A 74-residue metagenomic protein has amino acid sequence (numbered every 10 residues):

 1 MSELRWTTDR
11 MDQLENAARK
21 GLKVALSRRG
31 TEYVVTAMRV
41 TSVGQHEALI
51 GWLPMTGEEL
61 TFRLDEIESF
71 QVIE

Functional and structural regions predicted by a protein language model:
M1-A17: Mixed-charge, Lys/Arg-rich low-complexity intrinsically disordered regions
R19-R28: A short, Trp-centered hydrophobic/proline-enriched beta-strand micro-motif
S27-V34, L60-R63: Short coil-to-beta-strand transition motifs
R28-G30, G44, M55: A generic beta-sheet turn/junction motif
Y33-T41: Short beta-strand-centered aromatic/proline hotspots
Q45-I50: Short aromatic-glycine-enriched beta-strand elements
G51-F62: Short solvent-exposed strand/turn elements
F62-E74: Structured surface patches comprising rigid loops and adjacent beta-strands/short helices at the edges of well-ordered
